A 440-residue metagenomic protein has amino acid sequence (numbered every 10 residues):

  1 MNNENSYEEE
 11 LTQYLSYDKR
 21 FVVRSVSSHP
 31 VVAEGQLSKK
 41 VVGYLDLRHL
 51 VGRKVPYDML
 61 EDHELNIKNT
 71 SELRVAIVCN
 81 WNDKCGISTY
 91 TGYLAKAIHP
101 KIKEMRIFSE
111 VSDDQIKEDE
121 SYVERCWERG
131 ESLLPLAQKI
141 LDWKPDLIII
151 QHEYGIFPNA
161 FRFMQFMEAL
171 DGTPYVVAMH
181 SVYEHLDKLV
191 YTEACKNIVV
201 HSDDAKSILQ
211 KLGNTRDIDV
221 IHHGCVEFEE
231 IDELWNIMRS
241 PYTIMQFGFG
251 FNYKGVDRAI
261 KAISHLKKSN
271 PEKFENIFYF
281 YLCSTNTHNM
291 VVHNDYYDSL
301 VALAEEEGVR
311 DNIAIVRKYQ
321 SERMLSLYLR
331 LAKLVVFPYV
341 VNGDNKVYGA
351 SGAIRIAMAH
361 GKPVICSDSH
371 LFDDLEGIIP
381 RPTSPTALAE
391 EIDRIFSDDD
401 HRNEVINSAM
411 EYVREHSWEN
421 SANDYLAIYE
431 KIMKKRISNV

Functional and structural regions predicted by a protein language model:
G43-L47, P56-L65, W418-V440: C-terminal alpha-helical cap of glycosyltransferases
A76, N236-K254, I260-I263, Y279-L282: Conserved donor-binding/catalytic core segment of Leloir-type glycosyltransferases
K196-E230: Donor nucleotide-sugar binding/catalytic pocket of nucleotide-sugar-dependent glycosyltransferases
H293-Y319, R323: Nucleotide-activated donor-binding/catalytic signature segment of Leloir-type glycosyltransferases, i.e., the conserved
R323, D400-K431: A charged, aromatic-enriched C-terminal amphipathic alpha-helix characteristic of glycosyltransferases across folds
L327-V347, K362: Acidic donor-binding loop of glycosyltransferase active sites
I356-C366: Short hydrophobic beta-strand element within catalytic cores of glycosyltransferases and related nucleotide-activated
D373-R394: Change "using UDP/GDP/dTDP sugars" to "using nucleotide sugars
